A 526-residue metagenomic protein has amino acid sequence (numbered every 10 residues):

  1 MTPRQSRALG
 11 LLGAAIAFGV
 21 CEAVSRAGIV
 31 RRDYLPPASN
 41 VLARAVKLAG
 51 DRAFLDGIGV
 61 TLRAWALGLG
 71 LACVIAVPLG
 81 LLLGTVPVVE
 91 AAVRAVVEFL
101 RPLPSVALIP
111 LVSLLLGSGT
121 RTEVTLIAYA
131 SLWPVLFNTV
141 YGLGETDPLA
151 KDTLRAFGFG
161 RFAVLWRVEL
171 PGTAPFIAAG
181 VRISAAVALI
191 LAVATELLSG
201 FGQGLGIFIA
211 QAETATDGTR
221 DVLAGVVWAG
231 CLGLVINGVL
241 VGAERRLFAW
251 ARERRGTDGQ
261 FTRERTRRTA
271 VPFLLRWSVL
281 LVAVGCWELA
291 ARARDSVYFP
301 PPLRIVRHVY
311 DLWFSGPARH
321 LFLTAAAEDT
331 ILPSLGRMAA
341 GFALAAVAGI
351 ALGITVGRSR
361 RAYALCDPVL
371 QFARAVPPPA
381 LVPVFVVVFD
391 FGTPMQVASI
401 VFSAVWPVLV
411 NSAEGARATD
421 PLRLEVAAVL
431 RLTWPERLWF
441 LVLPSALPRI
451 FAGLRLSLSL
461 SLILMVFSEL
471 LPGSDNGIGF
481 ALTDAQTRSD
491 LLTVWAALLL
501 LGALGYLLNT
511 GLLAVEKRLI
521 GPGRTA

Functional and structural regions predicted by a protein language model:
M1-A15, G238-L281, T510-A526: Transmembrane alpha-helical segments of polytopic membrane transport and secretion proteins
A27-G70, R263-R267, R292-A343: Periplasmic/extracellular loop-to-transmembrane helix junction in inner-membrane transport proteins
L55, G59-G68, R101, W166-A179 (+8 more regions): Alpha-helical transmembrane segments of multi-pass membrane proteins
L67-V97, A340-L370: Transmembrane-helix boundary motif in ABC transporter permease subunits
E98-P134, N138-E145, D367, Q371-P407 (+1 more regions): Generic hydrophobic transmembrane alpha-helix motif, especially the helices
T125-Y129, R161-T195, A398, F402 (+4 more regions): Transmembrane alpha-helices
N138-I177, N411-I450, L482: Short cytoplasmic-facing helical segments at TM-TM junctions of multi-pass membrane proteins
L205-G242, I478-A514: Hydrophobic alpha-helical transmembrane segments of polytopic membrane proteins
